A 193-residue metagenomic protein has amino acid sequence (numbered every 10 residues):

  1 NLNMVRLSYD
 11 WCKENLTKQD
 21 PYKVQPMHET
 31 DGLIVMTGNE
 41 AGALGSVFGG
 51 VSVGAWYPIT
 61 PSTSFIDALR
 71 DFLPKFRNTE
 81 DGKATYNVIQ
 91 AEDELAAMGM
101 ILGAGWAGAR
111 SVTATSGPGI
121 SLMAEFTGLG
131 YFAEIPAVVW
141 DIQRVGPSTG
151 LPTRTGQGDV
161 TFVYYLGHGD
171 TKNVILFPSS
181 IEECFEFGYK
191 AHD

Functional and structural regions predicted by a protein language model:
N1-G38: Aromatic-enriched
L2-N3, V47-S62, I66-L69: Carboxylate/His-rich catalytic cores and anion/metal-binding grooves
C12, L16, G38, D159 (+2 more regions): Active-site phosphate/pyrophosphate-binding segments
T17-D31, S46-V51, D71-A84, W140-I142 (+1 more regions): Gly-rich Lys/Arg/Thr-decorated short loops/hinges at beta-loop-alpha junctions or inter-strand turns that position
I34-G38, Y57-P61, E183: Short, contiguous, pocket-lining structural segments that sit at or immediately flank catalytic/ligand-binding sites
N39-A43: Short, amphipathic alpha-helical "recognition" segments used to contact nucleic acids or chromatin
T60-V163, V174-H192: Thiamine diphosphate
